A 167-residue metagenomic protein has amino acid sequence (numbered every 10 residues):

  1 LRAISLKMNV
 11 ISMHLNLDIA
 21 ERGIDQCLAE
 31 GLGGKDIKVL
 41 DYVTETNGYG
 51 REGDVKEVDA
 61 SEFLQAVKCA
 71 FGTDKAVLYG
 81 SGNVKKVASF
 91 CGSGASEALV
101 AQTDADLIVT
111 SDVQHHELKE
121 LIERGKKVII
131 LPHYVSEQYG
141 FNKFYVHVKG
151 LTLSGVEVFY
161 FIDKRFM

Functional and structural regions predicted by a protein language model:
L1-M167: Active-site catalytic microenvironments in core metabolic enzymes, especially phosphate/sugar-handling
